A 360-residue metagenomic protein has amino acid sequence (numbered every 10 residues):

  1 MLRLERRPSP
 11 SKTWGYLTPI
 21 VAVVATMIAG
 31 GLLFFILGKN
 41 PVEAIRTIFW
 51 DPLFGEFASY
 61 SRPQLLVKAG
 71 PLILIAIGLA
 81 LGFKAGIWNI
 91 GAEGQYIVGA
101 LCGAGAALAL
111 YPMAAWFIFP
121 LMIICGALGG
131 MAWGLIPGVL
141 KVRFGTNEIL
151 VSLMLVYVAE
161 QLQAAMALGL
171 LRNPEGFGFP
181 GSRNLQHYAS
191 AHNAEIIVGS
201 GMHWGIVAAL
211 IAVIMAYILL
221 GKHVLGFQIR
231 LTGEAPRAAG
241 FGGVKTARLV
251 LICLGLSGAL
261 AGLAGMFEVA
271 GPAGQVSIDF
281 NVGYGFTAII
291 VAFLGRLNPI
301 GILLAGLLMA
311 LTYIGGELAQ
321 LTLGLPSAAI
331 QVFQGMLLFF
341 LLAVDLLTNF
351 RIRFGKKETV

Functional and structural regions predicted by a protein language model:
M1-A25, G31-F35, E234, F241-R248 (+1 more regions): Cytosolic-side transmembrane-helix boundaries in multi-pass membrane proteins
G15-P19, Q64, K68, A92-A100 (+6 more regions): Alpha-helical transmembrane segments of multi-pass membrane proteins, especially transporters and channels
T18-F35, L72-L79, A100, A104-A106 (+7 more regions): Hydrophobic core segments of alpha-helical transmembrane domains in multi-pass membrane transport and ion-translocation
L32-K39, T47-L110, I123, A127-I149 (+3 more regions): Single transmembrane alpha-helix segments in multi-pass membrane proteins
G38-E43, F83-A100, L140-V151, Q228 (+4 more regions): Short, non-helical or kinked segments that cap or interrupt transmembrane helices
P112, I197-Q275, P299-I300, L304: Helix-loop-helix "hairpin" substructures at the membrane interface of multi-pass membrane proteins
S152, V156-H223, Q275, K356: Transmembrane helix-bundle core of multi-pass membrane transporters and related energy-transducing complexes
G255-G335: Transmembrane alpha-helical segments in multi-pass inner-membrane proteins
